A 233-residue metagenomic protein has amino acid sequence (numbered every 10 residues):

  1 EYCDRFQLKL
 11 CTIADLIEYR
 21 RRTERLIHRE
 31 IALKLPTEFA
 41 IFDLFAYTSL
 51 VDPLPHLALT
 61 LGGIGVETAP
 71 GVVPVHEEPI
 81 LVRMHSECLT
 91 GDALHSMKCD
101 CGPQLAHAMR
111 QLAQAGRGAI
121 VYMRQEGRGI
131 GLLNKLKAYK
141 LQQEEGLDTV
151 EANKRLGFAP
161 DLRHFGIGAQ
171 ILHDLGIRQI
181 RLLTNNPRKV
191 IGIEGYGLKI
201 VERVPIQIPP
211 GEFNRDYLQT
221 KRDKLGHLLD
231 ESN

Functional and structural regions predicted by a protein language model:
E1-N233: Catalytic domains of riboflavin
